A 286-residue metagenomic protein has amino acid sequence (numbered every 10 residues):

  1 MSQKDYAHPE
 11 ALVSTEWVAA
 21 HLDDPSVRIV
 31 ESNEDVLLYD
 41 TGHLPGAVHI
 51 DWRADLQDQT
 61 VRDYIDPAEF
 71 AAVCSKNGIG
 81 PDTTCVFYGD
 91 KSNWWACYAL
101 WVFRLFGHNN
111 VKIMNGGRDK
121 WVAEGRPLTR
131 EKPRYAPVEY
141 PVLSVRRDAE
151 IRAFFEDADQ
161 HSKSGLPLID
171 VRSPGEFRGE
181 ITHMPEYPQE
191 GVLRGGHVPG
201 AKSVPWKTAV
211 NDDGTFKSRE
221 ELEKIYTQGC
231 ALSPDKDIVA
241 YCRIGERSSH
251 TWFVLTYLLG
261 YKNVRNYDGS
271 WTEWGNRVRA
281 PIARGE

Functional and structural regions predicted by a protein language model:
S2-A7, Y64-S164, E180-I181, G196 (+3 more regions): Thiolate-centered catalytic microenvironments shared by cysteine-dependent enzyme domains
Q3-D82, D157-C230, P234-D235: Positively charged, proline/Ser/Thr-rich regional signature most characteristic of the Rhodanese/CDC25-like
V18, A47, F103, W121 (+3 more regions): Terminal peptide-recognition signature
L56-R62, W121-E124, Y140, D213-G214 (+1 more regions): Short, charged, surface-exposed secondary-structure boundary motifs
R126-T129, M184-P185, R279-P281: Short low-complexity, flexible loop/linker segments enriched in glycine and/or proline with clustered acidic
K262-E286: Extended hydrophobic/aromatic segments used for targeting, binding, or gating
